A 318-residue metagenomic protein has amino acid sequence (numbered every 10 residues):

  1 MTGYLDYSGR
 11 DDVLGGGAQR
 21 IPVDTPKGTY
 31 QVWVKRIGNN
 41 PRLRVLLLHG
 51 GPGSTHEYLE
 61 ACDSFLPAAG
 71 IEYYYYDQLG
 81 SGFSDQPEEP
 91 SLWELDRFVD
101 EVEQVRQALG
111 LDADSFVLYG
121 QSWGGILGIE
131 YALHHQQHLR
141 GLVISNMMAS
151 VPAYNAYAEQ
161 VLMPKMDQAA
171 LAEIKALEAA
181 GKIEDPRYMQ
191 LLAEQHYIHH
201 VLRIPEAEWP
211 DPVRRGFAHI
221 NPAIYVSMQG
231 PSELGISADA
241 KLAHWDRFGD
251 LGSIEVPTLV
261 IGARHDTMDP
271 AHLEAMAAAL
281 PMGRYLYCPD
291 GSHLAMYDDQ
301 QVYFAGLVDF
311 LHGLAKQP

Functional and structural regions predicted by a protein language model:
Y7-Q31: N-terminal cap/lid segment of alpha/beta-hydrolase-fold proteins
Y30-Q86: Conserved HGGG/HGGXW glycine-rich cap/lid loop of the alpha/beta-hydrolase fold
Y75-W123: Active-site loop/oxyanion-hole signature of alpha/beta-hydrolase fold enzymes
D114-Y157: Conserved hydrolase catalytic core segment
L142-I183: Flexible "cap/lid" loop of the alpha/beta hydrolase fold
K165, A172-G252, V256, A275: Alpha/beta-hydrolase
K241, F248-D290: Conserved loop-alpha-helix segment in the C-terminal half of the alpha/beta-hydrolase fold that carries the catalytic
M282-P318: Catalytic active-site module of serine/aspartate enzymes centered on a nucleophile-bearing elbow/loop
